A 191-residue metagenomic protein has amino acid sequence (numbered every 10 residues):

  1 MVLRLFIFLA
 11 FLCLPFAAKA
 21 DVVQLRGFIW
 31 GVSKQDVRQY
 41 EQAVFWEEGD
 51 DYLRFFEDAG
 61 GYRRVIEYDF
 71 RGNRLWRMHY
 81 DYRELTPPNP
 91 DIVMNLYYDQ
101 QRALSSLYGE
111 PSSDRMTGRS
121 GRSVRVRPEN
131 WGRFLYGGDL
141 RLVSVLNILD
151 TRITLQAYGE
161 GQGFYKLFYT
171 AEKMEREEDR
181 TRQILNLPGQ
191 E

Functional and structural regions predicted by a protein language model:
V2-F8: Sec-dependent signal peptide recognition, specifically the positively charged N-region followed immediately by
L3, Y62-R63, N130: Alpha-helix boundary/capping detector
P15-A17: N-terminal signal peptide c-region/cleavage motif recognized by signal peptidases
A20-Y52, L85-E191: Non-cytosolic coordination micro-motifs
F55: Short, conserved aromatic-histidine micro-motifs
D58-S106: Mid-chain, structured segments of secreted extracytoplasmic proteins
